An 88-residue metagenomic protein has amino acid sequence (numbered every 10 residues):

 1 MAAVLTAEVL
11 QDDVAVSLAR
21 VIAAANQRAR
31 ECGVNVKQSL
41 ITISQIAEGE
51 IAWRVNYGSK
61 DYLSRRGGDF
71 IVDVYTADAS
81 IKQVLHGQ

Functional and structural regions predicted by a protein language model:
M1, G87-Q88: Short, solvent-exposed mixed-charge patches
A2-I43: Short, non-transmembrane alpha-helical segments in secretory-pathway proteins
V4-A7, A79, Q83: Hydrophobic transmembrane signal anchors and adjacent membrane-proximal interface regions, especially in viral
K37-I81, G87: Exposed beta-strand-loop-beta-strand "reactive/processing" segments of non-cytosolic proteins
